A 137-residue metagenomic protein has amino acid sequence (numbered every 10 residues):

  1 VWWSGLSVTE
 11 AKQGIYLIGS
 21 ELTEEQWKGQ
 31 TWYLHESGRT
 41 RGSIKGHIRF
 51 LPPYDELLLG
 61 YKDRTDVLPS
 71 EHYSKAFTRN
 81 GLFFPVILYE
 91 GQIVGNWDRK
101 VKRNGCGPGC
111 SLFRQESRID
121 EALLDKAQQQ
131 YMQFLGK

Functional and structural regions predicted by a protein language model:
V1-K137: Long, charged, low-complexity, helical-prone intrinsically disordered regions
